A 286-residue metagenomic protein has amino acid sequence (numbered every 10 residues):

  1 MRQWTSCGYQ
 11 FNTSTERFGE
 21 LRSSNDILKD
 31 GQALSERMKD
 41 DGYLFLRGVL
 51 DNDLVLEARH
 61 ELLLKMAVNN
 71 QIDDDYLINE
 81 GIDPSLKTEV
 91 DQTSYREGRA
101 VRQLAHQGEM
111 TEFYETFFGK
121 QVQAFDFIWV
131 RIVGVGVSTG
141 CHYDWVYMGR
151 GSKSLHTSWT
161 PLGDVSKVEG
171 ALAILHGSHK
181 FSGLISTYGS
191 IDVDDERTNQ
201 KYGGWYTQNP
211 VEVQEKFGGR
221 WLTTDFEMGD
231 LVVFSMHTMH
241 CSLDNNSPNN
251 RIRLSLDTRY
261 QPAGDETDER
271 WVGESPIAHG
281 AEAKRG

Functional and structural regions predicted by a protein language model:
M1-D41, R47-C141, Y147-G149, I277-A283: Non-heme Fe(II)-dependent double-stranded beta-helix
M1-S24, I72, L184-V193, L222 (+1 more regions): Non-heme Fe(II)/2-oxoglutarate
L50-N52, V130-G134, V165, H179-K180 (+2 more regions): Short, solvent-exposed loop/turn segments at secondary-structure junctions
K120-Q123, R150, L162-A171, G177-H179: Active-site region of the double-stranded beta-helix
W129, Y143-W145, T160-D164, H176: Short, structured patches in soluble enzyme cores that scaffold and shape functional sites
D144-L155, G219, F226, R251: A short beta-loop-beta micro-motif enriched in histidine and acidic residues
M148-K167, M228, V233, R259-A263: Short, conserved beta-strand element in jelly-roll/cupin
V168-M239: Double-stranded beta-helix
